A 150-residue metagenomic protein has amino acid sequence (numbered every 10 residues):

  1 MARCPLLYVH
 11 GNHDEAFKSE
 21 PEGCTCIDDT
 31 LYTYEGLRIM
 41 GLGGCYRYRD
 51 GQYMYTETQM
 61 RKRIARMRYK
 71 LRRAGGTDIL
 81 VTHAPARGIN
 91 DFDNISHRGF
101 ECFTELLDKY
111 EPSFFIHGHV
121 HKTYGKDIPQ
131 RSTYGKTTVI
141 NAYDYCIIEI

Functional and structural regions predicted by a protein language model:
M1-Y34, G99, K109, K136 (+1 more regions): Core catalytic region of metal-dependent phosphoesterases/phosphodiesterases, especially metallo-beta-lactamase-like
V9-S19, R47-G51, A86-N90, S113-S132 (+1 more regions): Active-site environment of divalent metal-dependent phosphoester hydrolases
P21-C24, M54-Y55, N94-H97, P129-S132: Short, glycine/charged-enriched secondary-structure capping and boundary segments
T33-E35, Y55, T104-Y110, F114 (+1 more regions): Binuclear metal-dependent phosphoesterase catalytic core
E35-T77, S96-T104: Binuclear metal-dependent hydrolase catalytic cores centered on His/Asp/Glu-rich metal-binding motifs
G41, I79-V81, I116: Structural motif
G76-E111: Active-site-proximal segments of metal-dependent phosphoesterases and phosphodiesterases across multiple
